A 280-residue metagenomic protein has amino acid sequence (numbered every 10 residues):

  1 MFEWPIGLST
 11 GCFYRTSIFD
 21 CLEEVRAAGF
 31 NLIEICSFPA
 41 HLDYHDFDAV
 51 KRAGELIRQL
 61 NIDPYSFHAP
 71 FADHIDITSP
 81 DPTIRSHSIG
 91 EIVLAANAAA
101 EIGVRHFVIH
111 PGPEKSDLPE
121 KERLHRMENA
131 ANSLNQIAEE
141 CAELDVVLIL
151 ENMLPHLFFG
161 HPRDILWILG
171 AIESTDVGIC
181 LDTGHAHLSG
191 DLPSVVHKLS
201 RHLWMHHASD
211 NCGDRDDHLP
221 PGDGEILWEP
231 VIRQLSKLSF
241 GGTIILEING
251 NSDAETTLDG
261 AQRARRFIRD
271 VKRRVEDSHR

Functional and structural regions predicted by a protein language model:
M1-G7, Y14-A28, G103-R105, F159-G178 (+1 more regions): Histidine-acidic metal/acid-base catalytic patches
M1-V104, N135, R201, Q262-R280: N-terminal pre-domain/capping segments
L8-S9, P39-H41, I75, S79-T83 (+4 more regions): Short, contiguous strand/loop micro-motifs
C12-Y14, S37-P39, F71-D73, P113-K115 (+4 more regions): Active-site-proximal loop/turn and secondary-structure-junction residues that shape catalytic pockets, frequently
F19-D20, L56-Q59, T78-G178, V275 (+1 more regions): Active-site acidic/histidine proton-transfer and metal-coordination neighborhood in alpha/beta enzyme cores
I35, P64-A69, V104-P111, V146-E151 (+1 more regions): Short beta-strand segments at enzyme active-site cores
P39-H41, D73-S79, K115-K121, S189 (+2 more regions): A short acidic, helix-capping loop that chelates divalent metal ions and anchors anionic groups
D46-R52, R85, I92, R123-L134 (+4 more regions): Charged helix-capping and loop-helix junction motifs
